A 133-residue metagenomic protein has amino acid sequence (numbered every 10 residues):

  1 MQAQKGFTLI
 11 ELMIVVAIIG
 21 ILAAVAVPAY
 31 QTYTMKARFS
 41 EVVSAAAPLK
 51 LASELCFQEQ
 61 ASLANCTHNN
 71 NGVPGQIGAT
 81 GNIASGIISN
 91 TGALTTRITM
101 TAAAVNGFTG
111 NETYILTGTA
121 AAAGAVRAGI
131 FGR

Functional and structural regions predicted by a protein language model:
Q2-E41, A45, L49: N-terminal single-pass transmembrane signal-anchor helix
Q4, V27-Y30, K36, E54 (+3 more regions): Generic intrinsically disordered, low-complexity segments enriched for polar/acidic and small residues
M35-N65, N71-V73: Membrane-proximal N-terminal amphipathic helix
F57-R133: Periplasmic/extracellular, small/polar-rich flexible segments of pilin-like filament-forming proteins
